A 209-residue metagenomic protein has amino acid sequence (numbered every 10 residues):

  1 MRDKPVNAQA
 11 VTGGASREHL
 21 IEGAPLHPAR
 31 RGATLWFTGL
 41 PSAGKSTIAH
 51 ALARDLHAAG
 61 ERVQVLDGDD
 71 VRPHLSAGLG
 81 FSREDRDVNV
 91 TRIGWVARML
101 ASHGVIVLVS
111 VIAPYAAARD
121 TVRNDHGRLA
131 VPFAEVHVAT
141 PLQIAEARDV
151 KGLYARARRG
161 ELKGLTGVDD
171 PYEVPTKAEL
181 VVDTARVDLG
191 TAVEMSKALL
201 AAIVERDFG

Functional and structural regions predicted by a protein language model:
M1-L35: Extreme N-terminal, non-catalytic leader segments that precede Walker-type/kinase nucleotide-binding cores
G32-T34, R62, I106-L108: Residue-level preference for the first positions of well-ordered beta-strands
P41: The conserved Walker
K45: Conserved lysine of the Walker
H50-R98, S102: Conserved substrate/cofactor phosphate-moiety recognition/catalytic segment in nucleotide-dependent phosphotransferases
V65, F133-E135, E179-V181: Conserved beta-strand scaffold positions in the cores of enzyme catalytic domains, especially in NTP/NDP-utilizing
H74-F81, D85, W95-R158, G164 (+1 more regions): ATP-dependent NMP and nucleoside kinases share a basic, alpha-helical "lid"
A139-L142, A147-M195, A202-G209: Small-molecule kinase domains that catalyze NTP-dependent phosphoryl transfer to phosphate-bearing small molecules
